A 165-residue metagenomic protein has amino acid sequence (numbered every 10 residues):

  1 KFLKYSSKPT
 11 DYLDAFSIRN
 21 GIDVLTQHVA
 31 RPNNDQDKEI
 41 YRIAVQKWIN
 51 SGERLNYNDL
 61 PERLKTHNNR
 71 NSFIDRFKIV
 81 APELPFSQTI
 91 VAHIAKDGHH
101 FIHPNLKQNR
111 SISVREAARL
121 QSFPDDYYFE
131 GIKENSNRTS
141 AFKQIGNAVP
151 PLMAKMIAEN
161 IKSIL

Functional and structural regions predicted by a protein language model:
K1-L165: C-terminal target-recognition/interaction regions appended to catalytic cores
